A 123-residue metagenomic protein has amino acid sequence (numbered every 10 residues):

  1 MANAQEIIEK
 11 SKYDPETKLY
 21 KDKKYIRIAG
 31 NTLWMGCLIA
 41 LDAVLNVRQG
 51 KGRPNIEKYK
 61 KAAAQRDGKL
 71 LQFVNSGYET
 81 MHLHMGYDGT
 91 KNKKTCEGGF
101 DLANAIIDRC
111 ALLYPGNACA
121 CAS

Functional and structural regions predicted by a protein language model:
M1-S123: Terminal alpha-helical segments
